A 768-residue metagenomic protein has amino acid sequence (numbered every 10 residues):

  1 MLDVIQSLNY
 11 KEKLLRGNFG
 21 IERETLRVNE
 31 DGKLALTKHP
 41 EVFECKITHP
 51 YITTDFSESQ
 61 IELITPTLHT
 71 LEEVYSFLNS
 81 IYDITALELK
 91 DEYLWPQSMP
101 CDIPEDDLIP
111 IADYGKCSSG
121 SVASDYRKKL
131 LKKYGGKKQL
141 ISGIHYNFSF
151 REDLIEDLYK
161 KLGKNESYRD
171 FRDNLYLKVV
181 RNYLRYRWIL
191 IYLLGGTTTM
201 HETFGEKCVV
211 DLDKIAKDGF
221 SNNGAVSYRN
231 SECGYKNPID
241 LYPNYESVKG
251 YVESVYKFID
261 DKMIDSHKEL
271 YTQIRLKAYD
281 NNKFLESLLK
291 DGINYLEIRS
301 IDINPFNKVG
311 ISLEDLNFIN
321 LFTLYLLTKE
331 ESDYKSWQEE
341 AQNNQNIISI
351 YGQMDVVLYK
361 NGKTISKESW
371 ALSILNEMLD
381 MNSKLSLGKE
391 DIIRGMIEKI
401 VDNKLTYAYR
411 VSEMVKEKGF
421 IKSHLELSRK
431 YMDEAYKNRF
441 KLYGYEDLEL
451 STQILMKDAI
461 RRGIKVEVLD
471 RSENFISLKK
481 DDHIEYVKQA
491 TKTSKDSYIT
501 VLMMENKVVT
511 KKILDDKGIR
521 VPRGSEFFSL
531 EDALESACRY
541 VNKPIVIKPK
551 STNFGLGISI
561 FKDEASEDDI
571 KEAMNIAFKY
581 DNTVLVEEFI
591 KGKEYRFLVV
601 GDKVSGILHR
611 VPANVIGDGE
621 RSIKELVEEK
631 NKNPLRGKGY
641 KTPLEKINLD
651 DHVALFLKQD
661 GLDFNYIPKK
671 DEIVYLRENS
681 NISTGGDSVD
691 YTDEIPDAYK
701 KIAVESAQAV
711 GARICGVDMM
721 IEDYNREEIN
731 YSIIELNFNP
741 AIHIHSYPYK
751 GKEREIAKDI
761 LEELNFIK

Functional and structural regions predicted by a protein language model:
M1-I52, W337, I347-L450, I454-R461 (+1 more regions): Sequence termini and other peripheral, non-core segments
M1-L131, K138-S142, F171, K178: Terminal catalytic/cofactor-binding subdomain
D3-L8, G115-G136, L140, S149-D291 (+3 more regions): Loop-rich catalytic cores of soluble enzymes, especially ATP-dependent carboxylate-amine ligases and other
L94-M99, E339-A341, V584-E588, A712-N725: A short glycine-rich, hydrophobically flanked beta-strand micro-motif that places a catalytic Asp/Glu for divalent metal
D260-I274, I319-F322, E330, Y580 (+1 more regions): A long amphipathic alpha-helix within ATP-dependent nucleotide-binding catalytic cores
N438-E505, V509-K512: ATP-binding N-terminal substructure of ATP-dependent carboxylate-amine bond-forming enzymes
S477, Y486-K492, D496-I647, P696-K700: Active-site nucleotide/adenylate-binding loops and adjacent lid/helix of ATP-dependent enzymes
N681-D697, Q708-A712, I721-K768: C-terminal active-site "lid" helix and adjoining low-complexity regulatory extension at the edge of ATP-using catalytic
